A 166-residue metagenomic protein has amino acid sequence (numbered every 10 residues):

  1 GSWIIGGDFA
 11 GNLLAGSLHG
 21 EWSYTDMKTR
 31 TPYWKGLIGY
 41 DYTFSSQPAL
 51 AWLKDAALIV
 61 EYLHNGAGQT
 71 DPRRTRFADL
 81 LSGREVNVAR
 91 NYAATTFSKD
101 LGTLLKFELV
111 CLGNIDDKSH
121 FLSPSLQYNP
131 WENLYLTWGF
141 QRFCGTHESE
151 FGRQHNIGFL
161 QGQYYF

Functional and structural regions predicted by a protein language model:
G1-I5, N12, P32-G36, A89-A93 (+2 more regions): Residues that define the transmembrane beta-barrel architecture of outer-membrane proteins
D8-A10, G39-D41, P48, T96-S98 (+3 more regions): Outer-membrane beta-barrel architecture
L13-A15, Y24-K28, F44, Y62-G68 (+3 more regions): Transmembrane beta-strands of outer-membrane beta-barrel pores
L18-G20, K54-V60, T95, F107-L109 (+3 more regions): Transmembrane beta-strands of outer-membrane beta-barrel proteins
R30-K35, Q69-F77, V110-C111, H120-S125 (+1 more regions): Outer-membrane beta-barrel translocator domains and adjoining extracellular loop/strand segments of Gram-negative
Y40, L134-Y135, F140, R153-F166: Outer-membrane beta-barrel "beta-signal"
S45-A56, L101-L105, N133: Short loop/turn motifs that connect adjacent beta-strands in outer-membrane beta-barrel proteins
I59-D100: Flexible internal linker/loop segments at domain or repeat junctions
